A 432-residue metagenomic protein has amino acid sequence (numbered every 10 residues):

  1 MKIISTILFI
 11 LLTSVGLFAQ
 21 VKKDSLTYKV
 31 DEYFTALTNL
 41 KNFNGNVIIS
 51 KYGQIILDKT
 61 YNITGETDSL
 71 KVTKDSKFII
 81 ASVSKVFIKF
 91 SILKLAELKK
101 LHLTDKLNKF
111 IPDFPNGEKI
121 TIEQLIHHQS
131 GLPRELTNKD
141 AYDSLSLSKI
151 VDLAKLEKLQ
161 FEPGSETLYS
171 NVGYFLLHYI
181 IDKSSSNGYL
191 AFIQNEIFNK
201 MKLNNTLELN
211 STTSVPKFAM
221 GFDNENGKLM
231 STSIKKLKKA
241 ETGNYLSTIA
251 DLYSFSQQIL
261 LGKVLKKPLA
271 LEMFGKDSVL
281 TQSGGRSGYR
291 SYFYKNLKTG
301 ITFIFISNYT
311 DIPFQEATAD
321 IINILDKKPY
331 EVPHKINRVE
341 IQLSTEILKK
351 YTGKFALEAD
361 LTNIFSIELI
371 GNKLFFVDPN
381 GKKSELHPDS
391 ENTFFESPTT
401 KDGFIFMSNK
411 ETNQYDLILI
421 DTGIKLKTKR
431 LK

Functional and structural regions predicted by a protein language model:
M1-S25: Bacterial Sec-dependent N-terminal signal peptides
L8, F114, Q129, A359: Residues that line or immediately flank small-molecule/substrate-binding pockets and catalytic motifs
V21-T60, D182-S185, Q194, N199 (+1 more regions): Catalytic loop of the DD-peptidase/beta-lactamase superfamily, centered on the K-T-G motif and neighboring
S25, K29-Y33, S82, F87 (+13 more regions): Extracytoplasmic/secreted proteins, especially bacterial periplasmic and envelope-associated proteins
K29, A36-N46, T67-Q124, F161-V172 (+1 more regions): Short active-site loop at a secondary-structure junction that contains or immediately precedes the catalytic residue(s)
K51, I55, L107, D113-F114 (+1 more regions): Short, solvent-exposed turn/loop segments enriched in Gly/Ser/Thr/Pro and often Arg
D58, I63-T64, L107: Juxtacatalytic substrate-recognition/specificity segment
G65, E118-L297: Short, surface-exposed loop or secondary-structure junction motifs that flank catalytic or metal-binding residues
